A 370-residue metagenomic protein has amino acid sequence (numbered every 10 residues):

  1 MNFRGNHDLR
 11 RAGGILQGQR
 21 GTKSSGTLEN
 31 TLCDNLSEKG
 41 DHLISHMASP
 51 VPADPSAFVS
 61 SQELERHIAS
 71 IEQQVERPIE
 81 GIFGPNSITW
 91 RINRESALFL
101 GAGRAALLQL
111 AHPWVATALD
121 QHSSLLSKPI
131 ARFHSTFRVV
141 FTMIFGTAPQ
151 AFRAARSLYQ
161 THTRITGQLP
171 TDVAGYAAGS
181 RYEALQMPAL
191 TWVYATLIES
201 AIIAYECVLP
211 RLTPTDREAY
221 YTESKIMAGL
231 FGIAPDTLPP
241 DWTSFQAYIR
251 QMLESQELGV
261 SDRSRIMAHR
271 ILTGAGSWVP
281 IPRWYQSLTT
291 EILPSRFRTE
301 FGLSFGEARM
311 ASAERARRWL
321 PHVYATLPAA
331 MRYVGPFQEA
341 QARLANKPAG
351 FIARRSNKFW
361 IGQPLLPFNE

Functional and structural regions predicted by a protein language model:
D8, T31-D34: Short hydrophobic alpha-helical segments enriched in small aliphatic residues
A12, T22-T27, S37: Short linear motifs in low-complexity or flexible loops
L32, G40-E370: Mature, function-bearing regions of proteins
